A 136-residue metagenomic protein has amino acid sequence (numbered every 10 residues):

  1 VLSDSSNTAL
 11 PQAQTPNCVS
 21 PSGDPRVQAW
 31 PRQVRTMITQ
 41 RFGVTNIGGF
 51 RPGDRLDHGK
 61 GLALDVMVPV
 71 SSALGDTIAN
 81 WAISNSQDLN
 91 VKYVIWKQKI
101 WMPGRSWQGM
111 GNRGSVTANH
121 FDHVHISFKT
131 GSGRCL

Functional and structural regions predicted by a protein language model:
V1-P103, F121-V124, F128-G131: Secreted/periplasmic proteins that engage bacterial cell-wall peptidoglycan
P103-H120: Short, low-order "capping/linker" segments at domain edges
G109-G111, H123, T130-L136: Flexible, surface-exposed loop/gating regions in the mature catalytic domains of secreted/periplasmic hydrolases
